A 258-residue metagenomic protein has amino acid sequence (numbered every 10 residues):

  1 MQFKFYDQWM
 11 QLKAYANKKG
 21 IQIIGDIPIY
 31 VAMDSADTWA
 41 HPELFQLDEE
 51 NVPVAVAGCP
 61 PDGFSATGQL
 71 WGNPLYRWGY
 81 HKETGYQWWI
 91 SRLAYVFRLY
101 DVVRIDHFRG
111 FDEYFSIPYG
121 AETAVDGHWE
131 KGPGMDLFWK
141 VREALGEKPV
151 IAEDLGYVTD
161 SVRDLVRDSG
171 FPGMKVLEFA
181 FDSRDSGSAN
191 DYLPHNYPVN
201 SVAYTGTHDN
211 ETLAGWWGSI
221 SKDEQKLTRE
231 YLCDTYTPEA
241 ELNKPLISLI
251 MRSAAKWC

Functional and structural regions predicted by a protein language model:
M1-Q8, Y30-W257: Alpha-amylase-like alpha-glycosidases and glucanotransferases acting on alpha-linked glucans and related
F5-P28: Conserved, well-ordered alpha-helix/loop/beta-strand core segments that scaffold catalytic motifs
